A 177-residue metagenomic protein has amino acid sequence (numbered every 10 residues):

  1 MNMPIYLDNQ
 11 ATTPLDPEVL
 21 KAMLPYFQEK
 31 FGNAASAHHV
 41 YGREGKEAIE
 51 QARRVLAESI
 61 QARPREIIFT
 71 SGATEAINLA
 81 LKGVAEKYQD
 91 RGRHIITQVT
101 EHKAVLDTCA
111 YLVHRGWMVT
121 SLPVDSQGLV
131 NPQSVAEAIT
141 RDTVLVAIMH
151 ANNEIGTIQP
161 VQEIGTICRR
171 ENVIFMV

Functional and structural regions predicted by a protein language model:
M1-V177: Pyridoxal 5′-phosphate
